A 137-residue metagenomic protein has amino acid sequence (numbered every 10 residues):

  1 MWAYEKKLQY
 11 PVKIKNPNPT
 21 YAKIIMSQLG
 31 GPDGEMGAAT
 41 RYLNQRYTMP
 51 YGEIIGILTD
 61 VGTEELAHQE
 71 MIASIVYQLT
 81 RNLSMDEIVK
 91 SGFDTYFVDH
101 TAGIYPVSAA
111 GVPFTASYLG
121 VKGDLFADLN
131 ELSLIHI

Functional and structural regions predicted by a protein language model:
M1-H136: Non-heme di-metal
